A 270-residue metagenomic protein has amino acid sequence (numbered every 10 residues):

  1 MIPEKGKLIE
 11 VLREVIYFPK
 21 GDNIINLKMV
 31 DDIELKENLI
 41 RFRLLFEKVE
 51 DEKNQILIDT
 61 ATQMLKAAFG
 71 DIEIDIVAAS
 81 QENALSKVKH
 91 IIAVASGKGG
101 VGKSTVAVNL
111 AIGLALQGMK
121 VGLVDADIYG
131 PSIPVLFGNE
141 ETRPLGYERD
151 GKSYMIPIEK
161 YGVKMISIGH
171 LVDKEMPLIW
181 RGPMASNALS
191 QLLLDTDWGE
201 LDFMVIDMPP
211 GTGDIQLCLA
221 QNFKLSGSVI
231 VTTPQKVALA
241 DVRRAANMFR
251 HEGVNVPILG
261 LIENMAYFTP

Functional and structural regions predicted by a protein language model:
M1-D31, Q63: N-proximal, solvent-exposed amphipathic alpha-helical segments enriched in charged/polar residues
N26-M29, E34-A95: Extreme N-terminal, non-catalytic leader segments that precede Walker-type/kinase nucleotide-binding cores
V30, V88, G99, D125 (+6 more regions): Residue-level signature of catalytic and energy-coupling elements of molecular machines, predominantly ATP/GTP-dependent
I58-D59, D202-F203, P209-P270: Conserved catalytic-core segment of NTP-binding enzymes
H90-D127, V254, L261: Walker A/P-loop phosphate-binding motif and the immediately C-terminal alpha-helix
G100-N109, P131-S132, M208-Q216, L239-D241: Short glycine/serine/threonine-rich phosphate/pyrophosphate-binding segments that cradle anionic phosphate groups
L114-E175: Phosphate-binding loop that captures ATP/GTP phosphates
L145-Y147, I168-P183, L192-C218: Switch II (G3) loop of P-loop NTPases
